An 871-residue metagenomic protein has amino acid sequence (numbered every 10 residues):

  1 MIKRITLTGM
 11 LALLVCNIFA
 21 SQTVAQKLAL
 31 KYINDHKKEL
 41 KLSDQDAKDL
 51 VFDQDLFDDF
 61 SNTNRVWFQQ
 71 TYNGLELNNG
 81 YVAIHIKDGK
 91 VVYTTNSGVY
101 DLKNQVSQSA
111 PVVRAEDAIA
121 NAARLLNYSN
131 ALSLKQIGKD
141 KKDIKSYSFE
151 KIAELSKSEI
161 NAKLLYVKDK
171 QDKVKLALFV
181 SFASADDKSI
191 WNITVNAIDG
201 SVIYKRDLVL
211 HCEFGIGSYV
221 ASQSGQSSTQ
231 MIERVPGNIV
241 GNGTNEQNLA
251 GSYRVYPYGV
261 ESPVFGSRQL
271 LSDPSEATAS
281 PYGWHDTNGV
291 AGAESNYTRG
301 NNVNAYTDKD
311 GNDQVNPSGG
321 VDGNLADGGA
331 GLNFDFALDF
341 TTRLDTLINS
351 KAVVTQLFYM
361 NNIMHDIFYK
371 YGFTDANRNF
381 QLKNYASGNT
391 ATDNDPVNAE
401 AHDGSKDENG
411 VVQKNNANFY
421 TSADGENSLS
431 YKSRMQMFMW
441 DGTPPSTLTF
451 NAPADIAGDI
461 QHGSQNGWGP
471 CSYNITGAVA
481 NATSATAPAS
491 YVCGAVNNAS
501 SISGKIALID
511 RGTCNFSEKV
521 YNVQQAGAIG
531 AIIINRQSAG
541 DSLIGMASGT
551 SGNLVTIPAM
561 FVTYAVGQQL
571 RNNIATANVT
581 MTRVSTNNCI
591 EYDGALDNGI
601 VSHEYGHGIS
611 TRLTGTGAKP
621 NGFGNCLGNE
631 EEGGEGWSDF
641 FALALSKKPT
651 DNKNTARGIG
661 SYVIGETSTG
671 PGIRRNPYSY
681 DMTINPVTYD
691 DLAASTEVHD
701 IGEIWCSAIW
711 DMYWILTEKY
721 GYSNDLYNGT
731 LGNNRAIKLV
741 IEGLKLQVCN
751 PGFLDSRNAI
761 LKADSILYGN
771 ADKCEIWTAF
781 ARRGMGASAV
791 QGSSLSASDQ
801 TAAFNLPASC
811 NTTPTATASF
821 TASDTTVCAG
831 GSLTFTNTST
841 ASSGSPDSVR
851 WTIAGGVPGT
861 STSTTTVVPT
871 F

Functional and structural regions predicted by a protein language model:
M1-K27, C828: Bacterial Sec-dependent N-terminal signal peptides
K37-D88, K145-I198, R206, E400-E408: Exposed beta-strand-loop-beta-strand "reactive/processing" segments of non-cytosolic proteins
K151-Q171, K175, S181-I190, S201 (+5 more regions): Extracellular zinc-dependent metalloprotease catalytic-domain scaffold
G442-I590, T611: Structured lumen-facing ectodomains of secretory-pathway proteins
T813-A822: Proline-enriched interdomain boundary motifs that mark the N-terminal boundary and often initiate the first structured
T826-A841: A short beta-strand segment in extracellular, disulfide-stabilized domains
S839-R850: Solvent-exposed loop segments of extracellular immunoglobulin-like
S863-F871: Solvent-exposed segments in extracellular or luminal domains encompassing
